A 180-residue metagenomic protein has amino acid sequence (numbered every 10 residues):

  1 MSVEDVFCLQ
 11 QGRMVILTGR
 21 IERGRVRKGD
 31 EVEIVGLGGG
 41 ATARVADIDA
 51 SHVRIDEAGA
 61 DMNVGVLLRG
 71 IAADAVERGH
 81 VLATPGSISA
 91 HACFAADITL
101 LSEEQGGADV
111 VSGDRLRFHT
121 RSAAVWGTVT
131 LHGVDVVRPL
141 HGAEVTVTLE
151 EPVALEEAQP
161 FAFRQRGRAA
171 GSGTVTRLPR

Functional and structural regions predicted by a protein language model:
M1-E77, V81-L100: Conserved catalytic-core segments of large NTP-driven translation/proteostasis enzymes
I34, G70-R180: C-terminal effector modules of nucleic-acid-centric enzymes and ribosome-associated factors
